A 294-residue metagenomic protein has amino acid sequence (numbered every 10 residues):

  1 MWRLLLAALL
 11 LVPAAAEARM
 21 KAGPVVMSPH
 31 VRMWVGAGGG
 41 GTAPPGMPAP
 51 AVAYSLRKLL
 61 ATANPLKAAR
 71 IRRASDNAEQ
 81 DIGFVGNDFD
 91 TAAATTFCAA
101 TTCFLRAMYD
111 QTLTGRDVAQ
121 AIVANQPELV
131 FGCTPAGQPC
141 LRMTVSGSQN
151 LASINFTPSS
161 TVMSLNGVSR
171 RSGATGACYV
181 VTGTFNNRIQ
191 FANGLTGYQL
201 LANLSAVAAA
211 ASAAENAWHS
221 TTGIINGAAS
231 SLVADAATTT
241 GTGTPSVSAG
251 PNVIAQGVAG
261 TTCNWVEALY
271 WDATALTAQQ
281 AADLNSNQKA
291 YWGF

Functional and structural regions predicted by a protein language model:
M1-A7: Sec-dependent signal peptide recognition, specifically the positively charged N-region followed immediately by
W2, R19-G40, G167, Q288: Glycine-biased low-complexity/repetitive sequence motifs
A14-A18: Sec/Tat signal peptide C-region and signal peptidase I cleavage site
W34-N77: N-terminal module-boundary/linker segments of secreted carbohydrate-active enzymes
A61-S75, A107, M163-R171, A259-F294: Extracellular, beta-strand-rich glycan-interacting domains
A63-S75, L141, C178-V180, Q199 (+1 more regions): Short, hydrophobic/proline-enriched secondary-structure or compact coil segments at domain edges
F97-T101, R106-G147, P158-S159, L165-P245: Extracellular glycan-interaction surfaces
V207, T240, S246-A275: Extracellular glycan-interaction patches encoded by glycine-rich segments
